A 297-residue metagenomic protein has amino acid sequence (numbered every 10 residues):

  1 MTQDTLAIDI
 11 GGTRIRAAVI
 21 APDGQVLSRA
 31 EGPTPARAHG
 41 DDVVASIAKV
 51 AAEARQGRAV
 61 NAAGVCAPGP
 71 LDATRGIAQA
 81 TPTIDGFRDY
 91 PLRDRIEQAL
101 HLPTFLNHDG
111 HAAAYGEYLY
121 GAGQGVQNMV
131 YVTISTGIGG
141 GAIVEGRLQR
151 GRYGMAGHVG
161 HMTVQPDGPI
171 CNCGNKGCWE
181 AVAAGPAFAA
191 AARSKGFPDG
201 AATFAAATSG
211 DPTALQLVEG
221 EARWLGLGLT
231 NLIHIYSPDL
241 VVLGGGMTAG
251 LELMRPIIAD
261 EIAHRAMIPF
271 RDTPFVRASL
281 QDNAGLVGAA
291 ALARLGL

Functional and structural regions predicted by a protein language model:
M1-A62, D72-I77, D94-T104, G116-N128 (+2 more regions): ATP-binding/phosphotransfer module of carbohydrate and carboxylate kinases, centering on a glycine-rich
D9, G64-P68, Y131-G137, G141-I143: Short beta-strand segments
G76-R88: A charged helix-plus-loop insertion that forms the helical arch/lid used to bind and gate nucleic-acid substrates
P91: A conserved beta-strand->loop->alpha-helix hinge within the catalytic CA
L106-H108: Short loop/edge segments at beta-strand edges and connector loops that shape dinucleotide/nucleotide cofactor-binding
G110-A114: Active-site-adjacent loop/helix segments that line or gate small-molecule/cofactor pockets in enzymes
M155-H158: Structural signature of FAD isoalloxazine-binding scaffolds in flavoprotein oxidoreductases
